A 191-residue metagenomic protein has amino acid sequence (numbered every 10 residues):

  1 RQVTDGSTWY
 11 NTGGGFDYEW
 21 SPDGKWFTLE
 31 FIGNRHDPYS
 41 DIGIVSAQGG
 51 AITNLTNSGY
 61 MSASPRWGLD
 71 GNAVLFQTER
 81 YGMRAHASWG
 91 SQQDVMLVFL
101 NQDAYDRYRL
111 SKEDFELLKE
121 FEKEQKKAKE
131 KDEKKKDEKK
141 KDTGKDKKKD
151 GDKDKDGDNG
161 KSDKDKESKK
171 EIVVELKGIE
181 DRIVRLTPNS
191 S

Functional and structural regions predicted by a protein language model:
R1, V45, N189-S191: Short, intrinsically disordered, charge-balanced linker/junction segments flanking boundaries in proteins
R1-G14, K25, E30-G43, T56-A63 (+3 more regions): A flexible loop/linker signature enriched in serine peptidases of the S9 family
F16, T53-R66, V184-S191: Conserved blade-ending motifs and adjacent loop-strand segments that build the rim/top face of beta-propeller domains
S21, G68-D70, N189: Structural WD40 beta-propeller signal
Q48-A51, Q102: Short coil turn/linker residues within repeat-based beta-strand modules
K170-S190: A short helix->beta-strand "capping" segment at the edge of beta-propeller domains
